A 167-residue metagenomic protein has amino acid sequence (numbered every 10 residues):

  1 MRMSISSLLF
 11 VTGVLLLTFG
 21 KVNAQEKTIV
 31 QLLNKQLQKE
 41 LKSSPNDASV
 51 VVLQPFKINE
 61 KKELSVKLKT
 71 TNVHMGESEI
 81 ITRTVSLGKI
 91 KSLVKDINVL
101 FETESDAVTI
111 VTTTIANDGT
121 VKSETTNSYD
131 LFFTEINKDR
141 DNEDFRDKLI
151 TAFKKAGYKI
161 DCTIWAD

Functional and structural regions predicted by a protein language model:
M1-L32: Bacterial Sec-dependent N-terminal signal peptides
S6-L9, V94, T125: Serine/proline-rich low-complexity intrinsically disordered segments, especially terminal tails, linkers
L8, F19, K61, T71-V73 (+2 more regions): Generic structural motif
A24-R83, K89, D167: N-terminal secretory signal peptides
L41, P45, K91-V94, L149 (+1 more regions): Sec/Tat-exported extracytoplasmic proteins
L68-I115: Mature extracytoplasmic domains of secretory-pathway proteins
A107-D130: An anionic, turn-rich surface loop/hairpin at beta-sheet edges that serves as a generic interaction/coordination patch
T125-D167: C-terminal partner/receptor-binding element of secreted or periplasmic proteins
